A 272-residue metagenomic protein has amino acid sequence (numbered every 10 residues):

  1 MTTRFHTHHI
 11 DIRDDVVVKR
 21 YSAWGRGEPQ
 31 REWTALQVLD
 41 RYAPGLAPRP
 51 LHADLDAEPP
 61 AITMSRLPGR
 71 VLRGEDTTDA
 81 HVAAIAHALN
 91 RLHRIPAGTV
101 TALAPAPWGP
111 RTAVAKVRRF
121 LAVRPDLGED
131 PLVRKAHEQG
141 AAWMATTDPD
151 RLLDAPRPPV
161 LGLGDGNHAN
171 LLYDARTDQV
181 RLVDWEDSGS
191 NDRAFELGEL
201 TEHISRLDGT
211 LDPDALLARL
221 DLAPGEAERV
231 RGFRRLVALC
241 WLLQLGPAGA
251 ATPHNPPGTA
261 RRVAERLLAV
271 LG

Functional and structural regions predicted by a protein language model:
T2-T3: Protein kinase glycine-rich loop
H6-W108: ATP-binding pocket architecture of kinase catalytic cores
T7-I12, P50, T147-F195: Active-site acidic catalytic loop and adjacent metal/ATP-binding pocket of ATP-dependent phosphoryl transfer enzymes
D40-A43, D54, L92-V100, R124 (+4 more regions): A general structural signal marking secondary-structure boundaries and capping sites
L55-E58, A175-D178, A238: Short strand-connecting beta-turns/loops that link adjacent beta-strands
A97-G164, D174-R176, V263-V270: An alpha-helical support segment within catalytic cores of ATP-dependent transferases
A194-G225, R235-H254, V263-R266: Active-site activation/catalytic loop segments of kinase-like enzymes and analogous catalytic loops in related
